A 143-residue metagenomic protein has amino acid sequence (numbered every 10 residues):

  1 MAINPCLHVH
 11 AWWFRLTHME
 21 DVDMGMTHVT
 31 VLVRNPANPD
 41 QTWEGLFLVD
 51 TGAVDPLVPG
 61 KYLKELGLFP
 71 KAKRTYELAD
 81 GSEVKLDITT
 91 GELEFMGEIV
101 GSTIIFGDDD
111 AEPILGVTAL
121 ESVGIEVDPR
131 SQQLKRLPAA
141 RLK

Functional and structural regions predicted by a protein language model:
A2-K143: Pepsin/retropepsin-fold aspartyl endopeptidases
